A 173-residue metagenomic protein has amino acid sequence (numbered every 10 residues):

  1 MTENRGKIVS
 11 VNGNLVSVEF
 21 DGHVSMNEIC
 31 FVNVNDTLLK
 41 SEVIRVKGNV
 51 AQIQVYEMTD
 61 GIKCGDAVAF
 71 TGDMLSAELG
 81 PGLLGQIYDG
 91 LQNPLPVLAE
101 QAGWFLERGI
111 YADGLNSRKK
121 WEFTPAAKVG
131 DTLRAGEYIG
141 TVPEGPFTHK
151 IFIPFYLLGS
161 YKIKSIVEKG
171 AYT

Functional and structural regions predicted by a protein language model:
M1-T173: Peripheral, non-AAA+ core regions of ATP-driven protein-machinery
